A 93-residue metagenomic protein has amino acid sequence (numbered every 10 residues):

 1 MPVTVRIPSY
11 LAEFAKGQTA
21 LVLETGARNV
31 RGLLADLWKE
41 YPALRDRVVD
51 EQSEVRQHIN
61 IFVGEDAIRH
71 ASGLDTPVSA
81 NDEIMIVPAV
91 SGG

Functional and structural regions predicted by a protein language model:
M1-G92: Ubiquitin-like/PB1-type beta-grasp interaction modules and other compact soluble beta-rich domains
